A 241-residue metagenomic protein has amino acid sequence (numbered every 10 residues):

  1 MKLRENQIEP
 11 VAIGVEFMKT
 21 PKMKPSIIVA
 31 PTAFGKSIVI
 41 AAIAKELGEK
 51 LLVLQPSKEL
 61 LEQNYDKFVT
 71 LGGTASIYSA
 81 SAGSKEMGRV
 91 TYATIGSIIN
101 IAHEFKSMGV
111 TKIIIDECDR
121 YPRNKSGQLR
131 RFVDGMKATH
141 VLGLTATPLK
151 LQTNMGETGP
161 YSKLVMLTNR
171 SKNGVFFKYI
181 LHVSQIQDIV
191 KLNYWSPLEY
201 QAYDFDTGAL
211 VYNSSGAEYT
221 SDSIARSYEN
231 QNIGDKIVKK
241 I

Functional and structural regions predicted by a protein language model:
M1-V29: Conserved pre-motif I regulatory segment
I27, Q55, Y65, G72-S84: Conserved RecA-like helicase motor-core motifs
T32, S37-T70: Conserved Walker A/P-loop ATP-binding site and its immediately adjacent core in helicase/helicase-like ATPase domains
S57, A93-S97, L144-P148: A short beta-strand-to-loop transition that corresponds to the Sensor-1 phosphate-sensing loop of AAA+ P-loop ATPases
S81-K112, R123-R131: Conserved helix/coil segment N-terminal to the catalytic DExD/H
D116-E117: Walker B catalytic acidic pair
R120-Y200: Post-DEXD/H (motif II) to motif III coupling segment of the RecA-like Helicase ATP-binding lobe
F177-I241: Conserved interdomain linker/interface between the two RecA-like ATPase lobes of SF2 helicase motors
